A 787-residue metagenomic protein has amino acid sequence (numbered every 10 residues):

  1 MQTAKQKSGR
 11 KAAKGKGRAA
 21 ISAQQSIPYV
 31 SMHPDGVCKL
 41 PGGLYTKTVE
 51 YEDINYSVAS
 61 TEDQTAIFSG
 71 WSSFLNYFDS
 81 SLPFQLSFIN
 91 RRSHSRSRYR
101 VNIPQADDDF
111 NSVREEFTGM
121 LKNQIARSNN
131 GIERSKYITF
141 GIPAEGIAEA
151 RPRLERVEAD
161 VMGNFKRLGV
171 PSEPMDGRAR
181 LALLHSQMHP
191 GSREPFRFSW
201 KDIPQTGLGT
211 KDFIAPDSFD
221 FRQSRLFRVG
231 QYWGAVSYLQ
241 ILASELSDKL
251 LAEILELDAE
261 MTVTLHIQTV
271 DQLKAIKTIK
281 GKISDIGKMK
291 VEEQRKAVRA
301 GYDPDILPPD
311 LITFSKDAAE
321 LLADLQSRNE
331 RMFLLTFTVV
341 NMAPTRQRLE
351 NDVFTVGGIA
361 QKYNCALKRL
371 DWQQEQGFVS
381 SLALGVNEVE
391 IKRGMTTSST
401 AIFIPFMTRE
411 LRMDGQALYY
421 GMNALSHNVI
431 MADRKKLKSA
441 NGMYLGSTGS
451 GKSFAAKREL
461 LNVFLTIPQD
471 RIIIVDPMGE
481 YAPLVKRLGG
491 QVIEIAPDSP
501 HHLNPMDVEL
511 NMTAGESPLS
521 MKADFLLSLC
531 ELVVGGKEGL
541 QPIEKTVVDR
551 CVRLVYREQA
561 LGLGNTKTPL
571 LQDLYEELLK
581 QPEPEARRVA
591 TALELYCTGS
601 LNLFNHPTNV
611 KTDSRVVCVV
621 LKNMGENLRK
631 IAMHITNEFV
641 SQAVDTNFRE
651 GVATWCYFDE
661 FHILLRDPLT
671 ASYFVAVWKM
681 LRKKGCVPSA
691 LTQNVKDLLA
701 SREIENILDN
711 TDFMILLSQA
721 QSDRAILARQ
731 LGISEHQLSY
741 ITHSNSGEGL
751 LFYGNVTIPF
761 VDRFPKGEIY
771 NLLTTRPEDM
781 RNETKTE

Functional and structural regions predicted by a protein language model:
M1-T408: Extended, folded cores of ATP/NTP-driven motor/assembly subunits in large transport and secretion machines
I54, T61-S80, R91, E253-L255 (+11 more regions): P-loop NTPase motor domains
Y444: Hydrophobic anchor at the beta1->P-loop junction of P-loop NTPases
K452: Conserved lysine of the Walker
A455: Hydrophobic positions on the alpha1 helix immediately C-terminal to the Walker A/P-loop
N462-I473, A643: Post-Walker A helix-loop "phosphate-sensing" segment adjacent to the P-loop in P-loop NTPases
G489-I493, E703-L716: A short helix-turn-beta junction within AAA+ P-loop NTPase domains corresponding to the substrate/partner-engaging
L731-T786: Conserved P-loop NTPase
